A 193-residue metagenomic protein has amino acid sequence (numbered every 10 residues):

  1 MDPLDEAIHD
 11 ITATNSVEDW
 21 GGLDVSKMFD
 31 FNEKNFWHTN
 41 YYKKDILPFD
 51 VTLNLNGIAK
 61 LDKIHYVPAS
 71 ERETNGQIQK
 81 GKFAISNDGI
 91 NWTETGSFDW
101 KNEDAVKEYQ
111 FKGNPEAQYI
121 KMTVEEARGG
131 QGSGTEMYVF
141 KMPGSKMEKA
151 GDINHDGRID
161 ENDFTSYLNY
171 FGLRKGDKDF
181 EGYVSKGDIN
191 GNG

Functional and structural regions predicted by a protein language model:
M1, S26, D30-E94, E103-M147: Aromatic, loop-rich ligand-recognition surfaces of beta-strand-rich domains
M1-N32: Predominantly extracellular/luminal regions of secreted and cell-surface proteins, especially disulfide-bonded
E6, G22-D24, F49, E148 (+1 more regions): Alpha-helical hydrophobic/aromatic positions enriched in membrane-embedded helices and signal peptides
H9-T12, N91, N154, N190: Residues marking helix boundaries in flexible regions
E18-V25, I78, K149-H155: Short, charged low-complexity linear motifs
F98-W100: Short loop/turn motifs that recur once per blade in beta-propeller domains
P143-G193: Cellulosome-associated attachment modules in secreted, modular CAZymes
